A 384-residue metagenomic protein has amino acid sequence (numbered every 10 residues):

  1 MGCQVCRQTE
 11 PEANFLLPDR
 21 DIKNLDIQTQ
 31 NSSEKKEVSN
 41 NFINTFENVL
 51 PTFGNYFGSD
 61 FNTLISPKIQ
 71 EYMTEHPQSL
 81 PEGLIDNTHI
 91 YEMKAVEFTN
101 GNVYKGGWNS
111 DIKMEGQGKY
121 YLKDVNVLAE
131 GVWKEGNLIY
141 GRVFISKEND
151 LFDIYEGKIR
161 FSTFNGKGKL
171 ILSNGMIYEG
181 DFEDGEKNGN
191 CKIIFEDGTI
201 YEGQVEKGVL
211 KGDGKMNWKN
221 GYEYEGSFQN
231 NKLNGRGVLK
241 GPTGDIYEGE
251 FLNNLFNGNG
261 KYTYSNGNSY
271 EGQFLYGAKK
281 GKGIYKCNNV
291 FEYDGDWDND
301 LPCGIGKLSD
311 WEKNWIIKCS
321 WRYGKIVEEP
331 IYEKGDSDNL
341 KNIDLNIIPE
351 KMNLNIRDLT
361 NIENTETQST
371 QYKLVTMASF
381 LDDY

Functional and structural regions predicted by a protein language model:
M1-Y384: Intrinsically disordered, low-complexity repeat tracts enriched in Gly/Pro/Ser/Thr and acidic residues, frequently
